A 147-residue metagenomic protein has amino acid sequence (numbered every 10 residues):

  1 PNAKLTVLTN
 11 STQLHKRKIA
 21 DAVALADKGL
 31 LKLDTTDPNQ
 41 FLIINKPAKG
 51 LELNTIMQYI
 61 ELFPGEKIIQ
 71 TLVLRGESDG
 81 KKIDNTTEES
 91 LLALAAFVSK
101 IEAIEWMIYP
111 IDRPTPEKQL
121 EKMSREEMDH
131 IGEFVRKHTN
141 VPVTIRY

Functional and structural regions predicted by a protein language model:
P1-Y109, P114-E121: Conserved AdoMet/S-adenosylmethionine-binding subsite of the radical SAM
E117-Y147: Short acidic, glycine/proline-enriched helix-loop-strand junctions
